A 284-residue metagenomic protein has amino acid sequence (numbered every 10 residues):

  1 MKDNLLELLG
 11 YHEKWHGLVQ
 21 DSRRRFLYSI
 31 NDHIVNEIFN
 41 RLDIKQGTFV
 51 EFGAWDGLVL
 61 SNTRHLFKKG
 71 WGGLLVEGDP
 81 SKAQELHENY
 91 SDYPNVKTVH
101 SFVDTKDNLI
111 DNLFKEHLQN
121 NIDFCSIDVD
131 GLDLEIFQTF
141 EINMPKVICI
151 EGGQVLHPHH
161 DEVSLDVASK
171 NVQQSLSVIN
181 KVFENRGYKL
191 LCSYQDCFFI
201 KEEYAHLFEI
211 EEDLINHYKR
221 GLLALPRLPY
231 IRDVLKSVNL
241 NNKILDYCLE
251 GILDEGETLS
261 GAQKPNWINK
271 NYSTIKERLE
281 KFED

Functional and structural regions predicted by a protein language model:
M1-L27, N40-I44, G261-N266, K270 (+1 more regions): Rossmann-like AdoMet
E7-E13, V59, G153-P158: Short amphipathic alpha-helical segments, especially helix-boundary/capping motifs
G17, S22, G53, F114-E116 (+2 more regions): Short, well-ordered helical secondary-structure segments
Q20, E51, L58, D133 (+1 more regions): Sparse, context-dependent recognition of short Cys/His-centered cofactor- or disulfide-binding micro-motifs
R23-L113, N120, I127, L156-H157 (+3 more regions): SAM cofactor-binding core of SAM-dependent methyltransferases, primarily the Rossmann-like beta-alpha-beta module
Q46-T48, T63-G72, N121-I127, G131-E283: Conserved acidic-Pro-Pro-aromatic motif
